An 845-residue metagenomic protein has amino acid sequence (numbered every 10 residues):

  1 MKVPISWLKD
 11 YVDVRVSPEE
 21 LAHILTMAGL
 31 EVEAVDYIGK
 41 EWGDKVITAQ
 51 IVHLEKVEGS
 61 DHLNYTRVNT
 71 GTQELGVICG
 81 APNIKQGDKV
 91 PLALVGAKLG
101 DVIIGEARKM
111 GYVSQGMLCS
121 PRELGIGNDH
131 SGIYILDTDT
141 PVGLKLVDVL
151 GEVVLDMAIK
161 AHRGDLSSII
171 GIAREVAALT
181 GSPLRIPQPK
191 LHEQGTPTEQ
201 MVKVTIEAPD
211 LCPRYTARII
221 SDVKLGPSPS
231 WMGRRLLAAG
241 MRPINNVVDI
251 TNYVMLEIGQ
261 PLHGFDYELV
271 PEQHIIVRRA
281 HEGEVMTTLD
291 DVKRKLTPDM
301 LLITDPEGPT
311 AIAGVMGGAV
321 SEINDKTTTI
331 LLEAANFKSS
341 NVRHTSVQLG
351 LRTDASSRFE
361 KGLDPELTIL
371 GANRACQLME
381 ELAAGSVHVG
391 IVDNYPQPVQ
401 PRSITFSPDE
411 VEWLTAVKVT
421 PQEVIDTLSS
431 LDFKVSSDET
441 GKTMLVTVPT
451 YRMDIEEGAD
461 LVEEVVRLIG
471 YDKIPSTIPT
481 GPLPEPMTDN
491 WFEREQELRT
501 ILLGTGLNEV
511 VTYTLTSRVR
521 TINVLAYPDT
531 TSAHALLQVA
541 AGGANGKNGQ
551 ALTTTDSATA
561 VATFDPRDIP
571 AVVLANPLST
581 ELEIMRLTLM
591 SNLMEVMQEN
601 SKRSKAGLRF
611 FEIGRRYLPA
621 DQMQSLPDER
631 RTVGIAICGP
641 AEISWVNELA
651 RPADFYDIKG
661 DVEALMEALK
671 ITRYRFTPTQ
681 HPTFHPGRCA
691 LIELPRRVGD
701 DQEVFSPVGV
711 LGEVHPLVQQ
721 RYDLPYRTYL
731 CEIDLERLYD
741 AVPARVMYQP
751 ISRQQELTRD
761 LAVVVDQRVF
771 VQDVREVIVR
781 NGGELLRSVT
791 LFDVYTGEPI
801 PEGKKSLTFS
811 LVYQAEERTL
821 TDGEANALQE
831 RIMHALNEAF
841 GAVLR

Functional and structural regions predicted by a protein language model:
M1-T196, L331, G350, D354 (+3 more regions): Phosphate-backbone binding interfaces of nucleic-acid-interacting proteins
K2, E20, M27, S430-F433 (+5 more regions): A carboxyl-terminal module marker
I5, H23, A28, N64 (+2 more regions): Glycine/proline-enriched, intrinsically flexible loops and inter-domain linkers
K40-D44, E193, T447, L483-P484 (+5 more regions): Beta-rich nucleic-acid/ligand-interaction surfaces
I47-I78, G233-R234, N245, T251-V320: Conserved mixed alpha/beta core segments that line enzyme active sites in large multi-domain catalysts
S114-R122, G132-Y134, V149, V153 (+3 more regions): Mobile "lid/hinge" segments at catalytic clefts and subdomain interfaces of large enzymes
G171, I404-P408, E412-G542, D556 (+5 more regions): Extended, well-folded interaction surfaces typified by the phenylalanyl-tRNA synthetase beta subunit core
T180-I206, A383-V411, K418: Terminal amphipathic helices with adjacent charged low-complexity linkers/tails
